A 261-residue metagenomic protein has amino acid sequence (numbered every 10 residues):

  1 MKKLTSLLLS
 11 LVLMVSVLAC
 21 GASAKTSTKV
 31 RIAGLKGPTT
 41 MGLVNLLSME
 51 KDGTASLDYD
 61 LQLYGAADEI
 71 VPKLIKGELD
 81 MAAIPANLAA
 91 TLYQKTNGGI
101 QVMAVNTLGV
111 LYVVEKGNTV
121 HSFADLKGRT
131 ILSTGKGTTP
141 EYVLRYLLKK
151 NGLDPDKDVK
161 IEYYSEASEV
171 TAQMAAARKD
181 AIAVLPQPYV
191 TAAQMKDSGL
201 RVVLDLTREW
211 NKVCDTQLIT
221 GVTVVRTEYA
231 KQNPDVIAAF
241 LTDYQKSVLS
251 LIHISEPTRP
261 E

Functional and structural regions predicted by a protein language model:
M1-K29: Short, low-complexity disordered leader/linker segments with a strong preference for bacterial N-terminal type II
L7, K73, G128-R129, Q173 (+1 more regions): Generic alpha-helical secondary-structure signal
L11, L111, G221: Residue-level detector of short, conserved catalytic/binding motifs and their immediate flanks
K25-Y164, K179-Q187, V203-L204: Short, glycine-/small- and polar/acidic-enriched structural segments that line small-molecule recognition paths
K29, V222, P257: A residue-level signal for beta-strand positions that form part of recognition/binding surfaces within mature
N87-L88, E169-L251: Pocket-lining segment of extracytoplasmic ligand-binding domains
I252-E261: Single conserved hydrophobic/aromatic residue that forms the stacking wall/gate of nucleotide- or nucleobase-binding
